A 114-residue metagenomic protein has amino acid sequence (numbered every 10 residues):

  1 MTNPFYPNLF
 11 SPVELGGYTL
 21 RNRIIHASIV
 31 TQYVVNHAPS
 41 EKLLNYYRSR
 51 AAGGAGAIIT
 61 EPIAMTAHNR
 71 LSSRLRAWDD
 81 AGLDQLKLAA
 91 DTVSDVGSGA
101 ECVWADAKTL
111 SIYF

Functional and structural regions predicted by a protein language model:
M1-F114: Flavin-dependent oxidoreductase catalytic cores
